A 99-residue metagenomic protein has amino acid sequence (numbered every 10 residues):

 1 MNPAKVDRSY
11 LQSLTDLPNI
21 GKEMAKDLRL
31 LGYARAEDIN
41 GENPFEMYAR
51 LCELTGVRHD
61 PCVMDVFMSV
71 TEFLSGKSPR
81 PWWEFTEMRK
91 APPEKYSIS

Functional and structural regions predicted by a protein language model:
M1-P18, K22-S99: C-terminal extensions
